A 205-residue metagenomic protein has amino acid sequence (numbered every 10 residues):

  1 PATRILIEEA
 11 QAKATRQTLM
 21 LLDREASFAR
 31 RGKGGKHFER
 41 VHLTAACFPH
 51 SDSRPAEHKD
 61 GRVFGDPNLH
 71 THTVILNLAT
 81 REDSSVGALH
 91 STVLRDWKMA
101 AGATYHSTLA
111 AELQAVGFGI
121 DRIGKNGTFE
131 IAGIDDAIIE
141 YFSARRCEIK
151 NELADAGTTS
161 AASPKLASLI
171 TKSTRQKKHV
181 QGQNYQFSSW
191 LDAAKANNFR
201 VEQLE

Functional and structural regions predicted by a protein language model:
P1-E205: Beta->alpha loop/short-helix hinge microenvironment recognizer with preference for catalytic Tyr/His contexts
